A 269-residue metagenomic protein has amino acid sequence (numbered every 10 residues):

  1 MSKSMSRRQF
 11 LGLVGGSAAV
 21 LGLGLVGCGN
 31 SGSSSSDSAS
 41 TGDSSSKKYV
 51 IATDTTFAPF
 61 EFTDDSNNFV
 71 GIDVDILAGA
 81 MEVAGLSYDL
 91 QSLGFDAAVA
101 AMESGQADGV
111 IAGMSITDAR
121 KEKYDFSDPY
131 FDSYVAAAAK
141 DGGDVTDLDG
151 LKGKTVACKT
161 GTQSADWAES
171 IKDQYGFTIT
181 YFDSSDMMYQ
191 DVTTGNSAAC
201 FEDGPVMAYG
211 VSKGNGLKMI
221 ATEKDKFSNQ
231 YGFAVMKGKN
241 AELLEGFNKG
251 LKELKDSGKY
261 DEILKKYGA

Functional and structural regions predicted by a protein language model:
S2-A18: N-terminal secretory signal peptides and thylakoid transit peptides that target proteins across membranes
L23, N30-G32, S87-D89, Q163-T180 (+2 more regions): Ligand-binding clefts/hinges and TM-proximal coupling segments of bilobed small-molecule sensing domains
L25-T41: Bacterial lipoprotein signal-peptidase II cleavage site
S40-T41, A139-V156: Flexible hinge/capping segments at coil-to-helix
S46-G113: Extracytoplasmic small-molecule ligand-binding "clamshell" domains of the periplasmic binding protein/Venus flytrap
A78, E82-V83, Q91, D96-G109 (+5 more regions): Short helices/loops that flank or line small-molecule/ion binding pockets
M114-E122, E169-S170, T194, A198-F227: A ligand-binding cleft/hinge motif common to bilobed small-molecule-binding domains
V135-V145, N229-N248: A bilobed periplasmic-binding-protein/Venus flytrap-type ligand-binding module shared by bacterial periplasmic
